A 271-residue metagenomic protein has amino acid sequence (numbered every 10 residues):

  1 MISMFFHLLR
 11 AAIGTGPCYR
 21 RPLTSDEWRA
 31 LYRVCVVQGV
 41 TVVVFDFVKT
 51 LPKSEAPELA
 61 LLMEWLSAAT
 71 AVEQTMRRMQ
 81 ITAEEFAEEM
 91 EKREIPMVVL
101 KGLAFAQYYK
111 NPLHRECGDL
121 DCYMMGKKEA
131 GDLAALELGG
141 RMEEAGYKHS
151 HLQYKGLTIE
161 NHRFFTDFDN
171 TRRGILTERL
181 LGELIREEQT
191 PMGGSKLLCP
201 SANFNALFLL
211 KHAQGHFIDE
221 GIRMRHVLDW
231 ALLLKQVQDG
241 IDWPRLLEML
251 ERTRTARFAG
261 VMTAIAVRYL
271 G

Functional and structural regions predicted by a protein language model:
M1-G118, M124-G271: Conserved NTP-donor binding/palm subdomain of two-metal-ion nucleotidyltransferases/polymerases, i.e., the charged
